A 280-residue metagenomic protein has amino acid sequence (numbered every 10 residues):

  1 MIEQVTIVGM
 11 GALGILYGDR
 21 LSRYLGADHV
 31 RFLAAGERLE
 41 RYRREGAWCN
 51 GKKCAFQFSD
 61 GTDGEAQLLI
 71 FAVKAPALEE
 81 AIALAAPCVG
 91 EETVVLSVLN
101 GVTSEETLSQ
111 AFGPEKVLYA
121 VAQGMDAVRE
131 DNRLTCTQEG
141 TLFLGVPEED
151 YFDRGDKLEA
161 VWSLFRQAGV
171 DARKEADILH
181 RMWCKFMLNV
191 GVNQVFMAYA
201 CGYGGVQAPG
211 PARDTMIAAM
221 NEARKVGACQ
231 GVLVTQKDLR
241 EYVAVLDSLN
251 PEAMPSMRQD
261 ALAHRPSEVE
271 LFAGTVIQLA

Functional and structural regions predicted by a protein language model:
M1-A55: NAD(P)+-binding Rossmann beta1-loop-alpha1 motif at the extreme N-terminus of oxidoreductases
I2, H29, R166, I217-A280: NAD(P)-dependent Rossmann-like dehydrogenase/reductase catalytic/cofactor-binding core
E3, Q67, G140: Nucleotide donor/acceptor-binding cores
T6, V30-R31, L96, L118 (+2 more regions): A structural signal for isolated positions on well-ordered beta-strands in alpha/beta enzyme cores
D19-R23, A83-P87, Q110, G274 (+1 more regions): Short, well-ordered alpha-helices that flank and scaffold nucleotide-derived cofactor binding pockets
A34-G36, D60-T62, L99, V121 (+3 more regions): Residues at the C-termini of beta-strands that transition into short coil/loop
C49-R133: Rossmann-like NAD(P)(H) cofactor-binding subdomain of soluble oxidoreductases
P87-C88, A111-K116, D131-K237: Internal alpha-helical scaffold of NAD(P)-dependent oxidoreductase catalytic cores
